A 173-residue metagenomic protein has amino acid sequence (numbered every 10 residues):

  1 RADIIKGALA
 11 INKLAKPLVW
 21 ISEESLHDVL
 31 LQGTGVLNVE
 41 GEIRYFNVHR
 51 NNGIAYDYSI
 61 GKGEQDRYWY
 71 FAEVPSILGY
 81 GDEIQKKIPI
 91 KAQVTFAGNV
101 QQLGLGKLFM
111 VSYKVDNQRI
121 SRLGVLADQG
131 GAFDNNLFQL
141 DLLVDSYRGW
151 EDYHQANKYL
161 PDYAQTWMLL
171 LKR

Functional and structural regions predicted by a protein language model:
R1-R173: Solvent-exposed, well-ordered loop and adjacent helix/strand elements within mature globular domains that form
